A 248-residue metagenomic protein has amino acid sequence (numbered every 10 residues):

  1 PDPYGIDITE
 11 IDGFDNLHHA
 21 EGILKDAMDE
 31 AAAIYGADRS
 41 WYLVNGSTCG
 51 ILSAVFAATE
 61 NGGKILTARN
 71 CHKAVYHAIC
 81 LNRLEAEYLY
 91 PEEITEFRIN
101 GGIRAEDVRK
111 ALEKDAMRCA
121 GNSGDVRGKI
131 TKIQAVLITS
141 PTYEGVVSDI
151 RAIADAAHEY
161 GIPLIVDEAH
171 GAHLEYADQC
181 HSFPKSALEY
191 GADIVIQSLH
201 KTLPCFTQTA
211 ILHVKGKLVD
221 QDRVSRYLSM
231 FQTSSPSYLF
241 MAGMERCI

Functional and structural regions predicted by a protein language model:
P3-G46: Conserved N-terminal alpha-helix of the aminotransferase class I/II PLP-enzyme fold
H19, I34, S47-I248: Conserved PLP-enzyme active-site core in the AAT-like
